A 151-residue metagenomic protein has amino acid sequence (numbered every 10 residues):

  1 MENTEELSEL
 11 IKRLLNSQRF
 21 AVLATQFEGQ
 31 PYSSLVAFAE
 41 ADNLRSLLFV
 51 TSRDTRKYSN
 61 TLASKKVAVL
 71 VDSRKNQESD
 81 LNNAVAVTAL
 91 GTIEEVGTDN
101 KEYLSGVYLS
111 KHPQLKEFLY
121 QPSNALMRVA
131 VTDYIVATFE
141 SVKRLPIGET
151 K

Functional and structural regions predicted by a protein language model:
M1-A21, G148: Extreme N-terminal tail/first-helix region
E2, N82-K151: Charged, gly/pro-rich active-site loop segments
L15-N16, L62, L109: Alpha-helix boundary recognition
Q18-R53, T61, A68-S73, L81 (+1 more regions): Short beta-strand segments
S46, K66, D133-I135: Structural motif
T51-T55, L70-N76, S105-L115: Short acidic (Asp/Glu) patches
R56-S59, Q77-S79, Y134-A137: Short, surface-exposed beta-strand/loop "edge" segments at domain boundaries and coil↔beta transitions
Y58-S64, I147-T150: A short, polar/proline- and glycine-enriched secondary-structure boundary/capping micro-motif
